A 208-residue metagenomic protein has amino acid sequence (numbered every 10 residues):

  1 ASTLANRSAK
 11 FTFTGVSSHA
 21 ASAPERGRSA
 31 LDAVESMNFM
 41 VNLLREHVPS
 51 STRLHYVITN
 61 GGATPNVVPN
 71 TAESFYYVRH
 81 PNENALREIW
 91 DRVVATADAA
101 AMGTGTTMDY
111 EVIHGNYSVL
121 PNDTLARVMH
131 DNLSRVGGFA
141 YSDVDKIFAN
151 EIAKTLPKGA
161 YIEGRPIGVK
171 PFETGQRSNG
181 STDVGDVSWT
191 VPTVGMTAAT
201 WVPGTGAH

Functional and structural regions predicted by a protein language model:
A1-Y141, D145-K146, N150-K154: Midchain, well-structured core segments that form catalytic/ion-binding scaffolds
K146-H208: Zn-dependent metallopeptidase/amidohydrolase metal-coordination segment
